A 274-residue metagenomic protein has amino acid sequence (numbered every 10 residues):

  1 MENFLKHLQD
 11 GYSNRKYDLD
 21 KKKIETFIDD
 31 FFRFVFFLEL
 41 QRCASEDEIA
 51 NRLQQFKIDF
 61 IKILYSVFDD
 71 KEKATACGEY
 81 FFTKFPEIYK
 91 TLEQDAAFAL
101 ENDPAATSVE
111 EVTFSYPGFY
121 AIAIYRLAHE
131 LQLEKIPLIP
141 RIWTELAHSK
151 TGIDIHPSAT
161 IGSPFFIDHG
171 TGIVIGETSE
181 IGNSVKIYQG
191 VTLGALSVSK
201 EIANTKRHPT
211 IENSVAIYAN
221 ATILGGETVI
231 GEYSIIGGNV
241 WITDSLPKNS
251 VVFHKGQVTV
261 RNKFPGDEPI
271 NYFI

Functional and structural regions predicted by a protein language model:
M1-E145, D267-I274: Terminal amphipathic alpha-helical/low-complexity segments used for targeting or macromolecular assembly
T75, E87-T91, E134-I136, T178 (+3 more regions): A broad, low-specificity signal for short, low-complexity segments enriched in glycine/proline and polar/charged
Q132-I136, H148-G152, F166: Short helix-capping and hinge/turn segments at secondary-structure transitions, especially at repeat and domain
H148, T160, K200: Short acidic loop-to-helix transition motifs that present clustered carboxylates
T151, H156-P157, G162-S163, D168-E177 (+11 more regions): Left-handed beta-helix
K200-K206: Extended hydrophobic/aromatic segments used for targeting, binding, or gating
T243-L246, F264-P265, Y272-I274: C-terminal functional extensions of proteins
